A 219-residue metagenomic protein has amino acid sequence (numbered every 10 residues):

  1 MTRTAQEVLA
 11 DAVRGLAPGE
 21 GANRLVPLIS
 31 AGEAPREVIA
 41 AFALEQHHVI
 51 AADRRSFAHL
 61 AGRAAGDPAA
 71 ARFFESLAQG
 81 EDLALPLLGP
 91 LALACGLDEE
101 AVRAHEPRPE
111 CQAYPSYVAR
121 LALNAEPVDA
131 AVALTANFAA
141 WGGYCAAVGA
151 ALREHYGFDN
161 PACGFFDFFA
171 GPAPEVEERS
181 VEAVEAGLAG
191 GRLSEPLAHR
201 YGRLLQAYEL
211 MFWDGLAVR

Functional and structural regions predicted by a protein language model:
M1-D11, A40, S116, D214 (+1 more regions): Sequence termini and other peripheral, non-core segments
M1-L25, H105-P109, P174-E178: Acidic, low-complexity proline/glycine-rich segments
Q6, R72-P172, A207: Active-site-proximal alpha-helical scaffolds that flank and shape metal-associated catalytic sites
E7-V8, G15, G21-L28, E33-A40 (+4 more regions): Small-residue-biased structural context
D11-E20, I29-A65, D129-A147, Q206-D214: Alpha-helical bundle segments that constitute or directly flank the non-heme di-iron/ferroxidase center
L60-A64, A122, L152, Y156 (+2 more regions): Secondary-structure edge/capping motif, primarily at the C-terminal ends of alpha-helices and the immediately following
E178-G187: Transmembrane alpha-helical segments of integral membrane proteins
R192-R219: Acidic, carboxylate-rich catalytic segments that either coordinate divalent cations
